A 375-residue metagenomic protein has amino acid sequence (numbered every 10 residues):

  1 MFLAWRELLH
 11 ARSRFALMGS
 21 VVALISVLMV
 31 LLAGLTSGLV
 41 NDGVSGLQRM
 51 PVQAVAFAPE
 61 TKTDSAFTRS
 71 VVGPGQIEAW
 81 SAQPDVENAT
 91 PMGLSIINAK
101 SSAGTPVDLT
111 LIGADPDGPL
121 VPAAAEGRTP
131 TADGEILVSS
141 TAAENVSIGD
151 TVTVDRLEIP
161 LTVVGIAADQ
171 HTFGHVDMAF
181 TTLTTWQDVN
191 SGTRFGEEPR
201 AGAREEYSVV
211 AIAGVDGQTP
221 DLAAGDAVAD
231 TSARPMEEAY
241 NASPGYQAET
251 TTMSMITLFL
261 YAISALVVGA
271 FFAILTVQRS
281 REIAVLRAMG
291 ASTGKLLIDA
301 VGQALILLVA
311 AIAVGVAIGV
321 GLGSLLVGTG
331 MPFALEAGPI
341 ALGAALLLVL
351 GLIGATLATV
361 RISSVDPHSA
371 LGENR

Functional and structural regions predicted by a protein language model:
M1-M29, V40, R375: N-terminal Sec/SRP start-transfer signal
L3-A4, G343-R375: C-terminal membrane-exit region of the final transmembrane helix in multipass inner-membrane proteins
R14-F15, V27-P59: Alpha-helical transmembrane segments
M29, L260, V285-V327, M331 (+2 more regions): Transmembrane alpha-helical interface segments in multi-pass membrane proteins
A33-S37, S254-A288, L296-V301: A hydrophobic alpha-helix feature that marks transmembrane segments and, especially, their cytosolic C-terminal ends
Q48-N98, D108-T110: Membrane-proximal extracellular/periplasmic loop immediately following the first transmembrane helix
M92-S95, K100-T193: Hydrophobic secondary-structure segments that place a key small or acidic residue at a functional site
A167-L260: Mechanotransmission and gating elements of multispan inner-membrane complexes involved in transport and envelope
